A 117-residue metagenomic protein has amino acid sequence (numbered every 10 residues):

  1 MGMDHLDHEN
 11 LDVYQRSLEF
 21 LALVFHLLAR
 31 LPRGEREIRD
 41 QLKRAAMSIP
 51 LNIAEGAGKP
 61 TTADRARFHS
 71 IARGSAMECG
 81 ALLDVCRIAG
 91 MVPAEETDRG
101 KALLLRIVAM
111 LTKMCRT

Functional and structural regions predicted by a protein language model:
M1-T117: Amphipathic alpha-helical assembly/interaction segments
